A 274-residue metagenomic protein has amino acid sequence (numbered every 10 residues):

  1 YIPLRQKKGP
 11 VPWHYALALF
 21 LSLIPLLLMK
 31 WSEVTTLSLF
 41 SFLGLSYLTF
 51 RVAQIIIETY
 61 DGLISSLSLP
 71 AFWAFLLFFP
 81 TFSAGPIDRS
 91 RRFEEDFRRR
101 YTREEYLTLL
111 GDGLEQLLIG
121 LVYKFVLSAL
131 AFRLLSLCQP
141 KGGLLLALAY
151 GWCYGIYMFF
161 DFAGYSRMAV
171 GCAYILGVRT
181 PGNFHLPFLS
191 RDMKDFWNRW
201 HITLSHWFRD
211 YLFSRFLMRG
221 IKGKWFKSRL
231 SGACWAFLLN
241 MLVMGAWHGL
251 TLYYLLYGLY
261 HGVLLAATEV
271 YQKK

Functional and structural regions predicted by a protein language model:
Y1-K274: Membrane-embedded transmembrane alpha-helical bundles that form the catalytic cores of multi-pass lipid-modifying
